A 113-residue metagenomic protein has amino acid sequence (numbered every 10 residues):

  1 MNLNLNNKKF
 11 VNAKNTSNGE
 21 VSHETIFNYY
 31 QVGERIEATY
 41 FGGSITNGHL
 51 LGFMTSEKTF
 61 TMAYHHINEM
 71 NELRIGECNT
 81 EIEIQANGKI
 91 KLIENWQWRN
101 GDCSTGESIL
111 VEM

Functional and structural regions predicted by a protein language model:
M1-V21, L92-W98: Tryptophan-anchored aromatic micro-motifs
L5, Y30-I36, T55-K58, Q85-K89 (+1 more regions): Short, solvent-exposed coil/turn segments at beta-strand boundaries
N12, I36-A38, F60-Y64, I90-N95: Short hydrophobic/aromatic-rich beta-strand segments that constitute the beta-sheet cores of beta-sandwich/beta-barrel
V21-T25, I45-L50, L73-N79, K91 (+1 more regions): Short, surface-exposed coil-to-beta transition loops
H23-I26, M54, Q97-M113: Edge beta-strand at a domain terminus
I26-F53: N-terminal glycine/threonine-rich, aromatic-flanked beta-hairpin/loop signature
F41-N47, H66-E69, N95-D102: Short, solvent-exposed aromatic-acidic interface loops
M54-K91: Mid-chain, well-packed structural core segment of small domains
